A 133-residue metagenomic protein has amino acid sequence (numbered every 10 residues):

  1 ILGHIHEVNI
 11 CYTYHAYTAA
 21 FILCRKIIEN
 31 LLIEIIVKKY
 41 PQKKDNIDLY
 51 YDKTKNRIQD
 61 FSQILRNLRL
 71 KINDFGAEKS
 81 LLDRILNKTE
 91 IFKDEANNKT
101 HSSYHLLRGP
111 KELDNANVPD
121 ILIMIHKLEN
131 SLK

Functional and structural regions predicted by a protein language model:
I1-T18, Q42, D120-I123, K127-K133: Charged alpha-helical initiation segments
H4, L23-C24, I64, F92: Amphipathic alpha-helical interface surfaces
I5-V37: Short, hydrophobic, well-ordered secondary-structure elements
T13, I36, Y40, Y104-R108: Short, flexible helix-adjacent loops and helix caps
K26, K38, D45-N46, L107 (+1 more regions): Residue-level signal for alpha-helical context at structural boundaries
I36-D83: Short, charged amphipathic alpha-helical segments flanked by flexible coils
E78-K133: Charge-enriched, short contiguous segments at helix-coil
